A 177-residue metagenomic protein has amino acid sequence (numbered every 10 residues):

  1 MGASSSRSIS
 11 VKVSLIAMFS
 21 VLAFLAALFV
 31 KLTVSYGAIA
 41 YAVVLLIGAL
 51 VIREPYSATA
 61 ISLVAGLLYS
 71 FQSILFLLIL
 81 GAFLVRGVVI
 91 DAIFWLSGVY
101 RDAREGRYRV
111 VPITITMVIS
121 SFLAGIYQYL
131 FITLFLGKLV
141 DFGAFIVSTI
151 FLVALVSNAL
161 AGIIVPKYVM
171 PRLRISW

Functional and structural regions predicted by a protein language model:
G2-S57: Hydrophobic transmembrane alpha-helices
S4, S8, K12, V30 (+8 more regions): Membrane-helix interfacial "entry" motifs
V11, I16-F19, G81-Y129, P166: Short helix-perturbing small/polar motifs within transmembrane alpha-helices
F24-G37, A65-L96: Interfacial aromatic-anchored transmembrane helix boundaries in multi-pass membrane proteins
F29, F71-Q72, S97, L130-F135 (+1 more regions): Helix-loop junctions at the membrane-solvent interface of multi-pass transporters, primarily the C-terminal
A42-L46, I61, V89-D91: Hydrophobic alpha-helical segments within and immediately flanking transmembrane helices of multi-pass membrane proteins
S57-Y69, P112-S121: Central hydrophobic cores of alpha-helical transmembrane segments in multi-pass integral membrane proteins
L77, E105-W177: Membrane-embedded alpha-helical hairpins and interfacial helices in multi-pass inner-membrane proteins
